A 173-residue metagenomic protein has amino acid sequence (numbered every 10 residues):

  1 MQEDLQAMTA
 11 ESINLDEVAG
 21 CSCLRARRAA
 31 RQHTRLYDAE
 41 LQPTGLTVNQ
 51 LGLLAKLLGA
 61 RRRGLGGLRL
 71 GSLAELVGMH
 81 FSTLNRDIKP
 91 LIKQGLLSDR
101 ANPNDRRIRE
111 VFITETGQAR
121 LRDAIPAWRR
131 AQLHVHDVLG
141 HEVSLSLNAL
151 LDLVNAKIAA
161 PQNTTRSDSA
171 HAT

Functional and structural regions predicted by a protein language model:
M1-E17, G64-L65, H141-T173: C-terminal regulatory/oligomerization modules of transcriptional regulators
M1-T44, Q94, T173: N-terminal leader segment of winged-helix/HTH proteins
D4-L5, K89-A149: Charged, amphipathic alpha-helical coiled-coil/dimerization segments
N14, L57-L58, R107-I108: Short secondary-structure capping/turn micro-motifs that flank functional sites
A19-L41, L121-L139, L147-I158, Q162: Hydrophobic alpha-helical core bundles mediating ligand binding, dimerization, or RNAP-core interactions
C21, R25, L76, T83 (+2 more regions): Alpha-helical initiation/capping and key positions within long helical/coiled-coil segments
R31, R35-T83, I88, N163-A170: N-terminal helix-turn-helix DNA-binding core of bacterial DNA-binding proteins
